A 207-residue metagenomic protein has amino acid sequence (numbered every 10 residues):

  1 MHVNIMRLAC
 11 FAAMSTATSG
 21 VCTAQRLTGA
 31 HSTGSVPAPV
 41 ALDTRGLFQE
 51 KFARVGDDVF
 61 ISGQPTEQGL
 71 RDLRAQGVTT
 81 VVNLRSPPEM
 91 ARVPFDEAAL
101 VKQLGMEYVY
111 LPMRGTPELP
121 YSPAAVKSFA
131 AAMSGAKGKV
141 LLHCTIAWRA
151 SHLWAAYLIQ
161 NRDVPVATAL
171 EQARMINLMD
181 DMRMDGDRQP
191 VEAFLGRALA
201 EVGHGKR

Functional and structural regions predicted by a protein language model:
M1-A9: Bacterial N-terminal signal peptides that target proteins for export
H2, G20-V21: Coiled-coil-like amphipathic alpha-helices with heptad-repeat character
A9-T18: Bacterial N-terminal signal peptides
T18-S19, L142: Helix-centric, low-specificity signal for extended rod-like, repetitive segments
C22-V140, A155-R207: Cys-dependent protein tyrosine phosphatase-like superfamily
L141-L153: A phosphate-binding catalytic loop at a beta-strand-loop-alpha-helix junction that coordinates phosphoryl groups
